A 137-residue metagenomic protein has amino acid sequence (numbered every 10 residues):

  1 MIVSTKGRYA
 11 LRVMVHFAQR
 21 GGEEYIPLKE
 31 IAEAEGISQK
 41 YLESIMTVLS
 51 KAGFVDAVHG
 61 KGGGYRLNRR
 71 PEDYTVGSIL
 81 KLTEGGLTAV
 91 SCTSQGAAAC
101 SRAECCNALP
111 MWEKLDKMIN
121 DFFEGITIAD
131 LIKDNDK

Functional and structural regions predicted by a protein language model:
R8-G22: Short amphipathic alpha-helical interface segments
I26-G36: A short alpha-helical element within helix-turn-helix/winged-helix DNA-binding domains across DNA-binding proteins
E33, S50-K51: Alpha-helical residues within the helix-turn-helix
K40: Key DNA-contact positions within bacterial/archaeal DNA-binding proteins
M46-T47: Short, hydrophobic-biased segments on the C-terminal half of alpha helices that form "recognition helices"
F54-L67: Beta-hairpin "wing" of winged helix-turn-helix
N68-K137: Non-DNA-binding regulatory cores of transcription-related proteins, predominantly C-terminal effector-binding
